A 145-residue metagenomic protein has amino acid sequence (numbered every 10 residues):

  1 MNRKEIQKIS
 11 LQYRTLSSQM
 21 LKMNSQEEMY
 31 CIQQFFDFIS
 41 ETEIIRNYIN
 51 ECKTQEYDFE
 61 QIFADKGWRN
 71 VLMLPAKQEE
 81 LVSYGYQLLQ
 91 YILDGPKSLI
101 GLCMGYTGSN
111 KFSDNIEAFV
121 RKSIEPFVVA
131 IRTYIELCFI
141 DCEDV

Functional and structural regions predicted by a protein language model:
M1-E143: Charged interaction/catalytic cores of defense and host-pathogen modules
